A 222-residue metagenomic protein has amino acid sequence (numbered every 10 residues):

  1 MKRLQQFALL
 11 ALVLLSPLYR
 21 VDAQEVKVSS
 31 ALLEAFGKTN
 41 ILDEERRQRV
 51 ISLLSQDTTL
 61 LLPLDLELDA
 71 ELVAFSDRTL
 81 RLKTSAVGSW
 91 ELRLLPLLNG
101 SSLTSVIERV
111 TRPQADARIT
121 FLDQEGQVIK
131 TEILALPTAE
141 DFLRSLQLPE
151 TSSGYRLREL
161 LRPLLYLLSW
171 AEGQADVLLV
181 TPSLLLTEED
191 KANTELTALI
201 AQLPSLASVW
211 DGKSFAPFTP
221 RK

Functional and structural regions predicted by a protein language model:
M1-A8: Bacterial N-terminal signal peptides that target proteins for export
A8-S16: Bacterial N-terminal signal peptides
A23-L97: Terminal domain-start segments
L82-K83, R109-A115, T194-L199: Short consensus segments that form the blades of beta-propeller domains, in both extracellular/periplasmic
V87-W90, T104, Q114-I119, L161-L165 (+1 more regions): Short, surface-exposed coil-to-beta transition loops
G100-R109, G173-T181: Acidic/hydrophobic-patterned starts of short beta strands in beta-sheet-rich repeat architectures
S102-P137: Mid-length scaffold segments of soluble, non-membrane domains
E132-D211, A216-K222: Short aromatic loop motif centered on NTY/YTY
